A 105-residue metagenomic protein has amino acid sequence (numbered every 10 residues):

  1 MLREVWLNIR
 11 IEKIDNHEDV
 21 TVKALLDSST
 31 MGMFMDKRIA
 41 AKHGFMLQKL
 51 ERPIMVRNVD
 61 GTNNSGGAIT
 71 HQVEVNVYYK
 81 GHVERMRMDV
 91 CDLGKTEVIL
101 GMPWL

Functional and structural regions predicted by a protein language model:
L2-R10, I14-L105: Aspartic protease
